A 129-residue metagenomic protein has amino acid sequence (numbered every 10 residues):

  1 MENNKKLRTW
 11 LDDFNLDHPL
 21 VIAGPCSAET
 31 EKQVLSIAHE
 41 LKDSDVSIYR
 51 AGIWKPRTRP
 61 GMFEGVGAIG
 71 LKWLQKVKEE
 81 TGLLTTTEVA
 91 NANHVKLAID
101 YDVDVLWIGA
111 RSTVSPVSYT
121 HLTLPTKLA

Functional and structural regions predicted by a protein language model:
M1-I22: N-terminal amphipathic alpha-helix/helix-capping segment at the start of soluble metabolic enzymes
L20-V34, M62, T86-E88: Active-site mouth loops of central-metabolism enzymes
G24, Y49, A98: Conserved, mostly hydrophobic/aromatic
D45, L97-L106: Glycine-enriched alpha-helix->loop->beta-strand junction motifs that scaffold or abut catalytic
R50-A68: Glycine-rich, proline-tolerant flexible connector loops at the mouths of alpha/beta enzymes
E64-T86, L122: Alpha-helix-loop-beta-strand connector modules within alpha/beta enzyme cores
L84-N91, D104-P116: Catalytic beta/alpha-barrel core
T120-T126: Conserved small/polar residues in nucleotide/adenosyl-binding loops
